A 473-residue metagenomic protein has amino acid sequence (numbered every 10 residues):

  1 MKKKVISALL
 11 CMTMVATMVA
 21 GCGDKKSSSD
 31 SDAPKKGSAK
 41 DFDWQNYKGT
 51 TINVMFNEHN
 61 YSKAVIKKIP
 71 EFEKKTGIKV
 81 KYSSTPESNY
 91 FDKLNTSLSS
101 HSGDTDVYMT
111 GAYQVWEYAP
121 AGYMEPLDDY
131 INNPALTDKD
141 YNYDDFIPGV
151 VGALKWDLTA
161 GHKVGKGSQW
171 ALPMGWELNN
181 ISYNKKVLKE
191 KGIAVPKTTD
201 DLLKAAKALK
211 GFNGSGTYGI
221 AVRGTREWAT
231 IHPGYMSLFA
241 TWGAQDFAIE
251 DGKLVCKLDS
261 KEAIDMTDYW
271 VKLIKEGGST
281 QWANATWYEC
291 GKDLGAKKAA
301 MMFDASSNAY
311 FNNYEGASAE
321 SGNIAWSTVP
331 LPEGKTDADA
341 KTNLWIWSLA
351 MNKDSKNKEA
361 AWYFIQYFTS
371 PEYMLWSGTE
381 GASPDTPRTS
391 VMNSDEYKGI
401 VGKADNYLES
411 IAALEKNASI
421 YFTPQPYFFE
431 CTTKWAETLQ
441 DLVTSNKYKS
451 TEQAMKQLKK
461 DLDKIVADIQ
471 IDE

Functional and structural regions predicted by a protein language model:
M1-I52, K74-K75, K460-E473: Short, low-complexity disordered leader/linker segments with a strong preference for bacterial N-terminal type II
A33-N46, V115-L178, A325: Hinge/lid segment of periplasmic solute-binding proteins
W44-N46, D128-G149, G224-T225, W242-D265 (+3 more regions): Short, solvent-exposed loop/beta-turn-alpha elements that line the ligand-binding surface or hinge of extracytoplasmic
P70-A153, K186-K197, G291-D293, K297-M301 (+1 more regions): Extracytoplasmic "Venus flytrap"/periplasmic binding protein-like
K74-K75, K79, S99-S100, G167 (+6 more regions): Extracytoplasmic/periplasmic substrate-recognition and gating elements
D157-M174, N179, L203-V255, V271 (+1 more regions): Extracytoplasmic/periplasmic solute-binding protein
A206-A208, I249-A283, A325: Glycine-centered hinge/linker elements that transmit conformational signals in sensory and ligand-binding systems
A340-T342, A404-D461: C-terminal capping/gating helix-and-loop segments adjacent to ligand/active sites or protein-protein/ligand interfaces
